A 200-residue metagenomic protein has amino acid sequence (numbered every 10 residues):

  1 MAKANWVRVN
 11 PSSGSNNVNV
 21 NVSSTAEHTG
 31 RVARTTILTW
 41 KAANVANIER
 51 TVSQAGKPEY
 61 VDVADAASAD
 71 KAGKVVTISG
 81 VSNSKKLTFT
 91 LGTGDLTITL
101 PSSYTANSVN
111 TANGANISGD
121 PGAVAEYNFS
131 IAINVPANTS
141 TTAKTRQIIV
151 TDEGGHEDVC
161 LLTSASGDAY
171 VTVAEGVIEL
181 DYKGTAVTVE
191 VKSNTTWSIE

Functional and structural regions predicted by a protein language model:
M1-N21, Y60, N83-A132, T195-E200: Surface-exposed binding patches on compact interaction domains or structured appendages
A4, N17, T35, N47-E49 (+6 more regions): Surface-exposed or flexible loop/turn and strand-edge residues in extracellular/cell-surface modules
V18-V20, K74-I78, T185-V189: Structural beta-strand segments of beta-rich domains
V20, G30-N44, I131-I133, T142-G154: A short beta-strand micro-motif common to beta-rich folds, especially ectodomain repeats
V45-P58, H156-G167: C-terminal edge beta-strand
P58-D65, D168-G176: Proline-enriched interdomain boundary motifs that mark the N-terminal boundary and often initiate the first structured
A67-K74, I178-G184: Short, solvent-exposed loop/linker segments at the N-terminal edge of repeated beta-sheet extracellular domains
